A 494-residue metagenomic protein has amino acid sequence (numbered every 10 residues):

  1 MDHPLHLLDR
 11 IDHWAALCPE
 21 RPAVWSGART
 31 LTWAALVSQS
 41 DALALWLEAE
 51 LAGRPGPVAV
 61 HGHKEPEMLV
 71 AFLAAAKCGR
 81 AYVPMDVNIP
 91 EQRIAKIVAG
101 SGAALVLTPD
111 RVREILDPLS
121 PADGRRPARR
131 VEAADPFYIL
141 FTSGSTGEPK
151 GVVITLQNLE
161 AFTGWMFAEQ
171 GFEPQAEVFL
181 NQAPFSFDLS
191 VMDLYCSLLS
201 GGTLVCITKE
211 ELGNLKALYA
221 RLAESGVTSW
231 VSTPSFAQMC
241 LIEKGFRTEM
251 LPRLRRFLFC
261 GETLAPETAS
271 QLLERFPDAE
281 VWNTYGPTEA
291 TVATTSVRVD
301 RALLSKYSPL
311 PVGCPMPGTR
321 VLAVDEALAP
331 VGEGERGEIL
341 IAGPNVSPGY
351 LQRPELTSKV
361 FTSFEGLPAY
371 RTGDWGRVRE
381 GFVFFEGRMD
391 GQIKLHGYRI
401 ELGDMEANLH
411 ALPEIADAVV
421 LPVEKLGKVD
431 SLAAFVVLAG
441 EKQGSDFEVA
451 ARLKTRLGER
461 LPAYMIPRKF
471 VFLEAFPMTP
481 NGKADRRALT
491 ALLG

Functional and structural regions predicted by a protein language model:
M1-L105, P109-I139, I154, A161 (+3 more regions): AMP-binding/adenylate-forming domain of the ANL superfamily
H6-L8, L45, E91, V106-R129 (+3 more regions): AMP-dependent adenylate-forming
H13-W14, G100, Q271, R275 (+2 more regions): Amphipathic alpha-helical regulatory segments at dimerization interfaces that relay allosteric signals between sensory
C18, G100, L156, E169 (+6 more regions): Acidic-histidine catalytic/liganding microenvironments
A35, W46, K96, F141 (+4 more regions): Structural preference for long, well-ordered alpha-helical segments within the folded cores of structured domains
A59-H61, L105-L107, V231, L258 (+1 more regions): Structural motif
E67-F72, R80-A99, R125-P330, E338-S347 (+3 more regions): Motif- and composition-driven signal specific to adenylation
